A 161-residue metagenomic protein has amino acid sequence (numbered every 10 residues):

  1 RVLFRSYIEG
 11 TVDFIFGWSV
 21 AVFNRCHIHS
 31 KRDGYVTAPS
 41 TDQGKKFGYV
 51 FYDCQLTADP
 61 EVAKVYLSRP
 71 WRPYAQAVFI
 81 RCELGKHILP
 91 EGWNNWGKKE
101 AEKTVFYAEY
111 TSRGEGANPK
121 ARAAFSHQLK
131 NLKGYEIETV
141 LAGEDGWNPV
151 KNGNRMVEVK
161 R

Functional and structural regions predicted by a protein language model:
R1-R161: Sequence-level preference for short, compositionally simple segments enriched in small aliphatic or small polar residues
